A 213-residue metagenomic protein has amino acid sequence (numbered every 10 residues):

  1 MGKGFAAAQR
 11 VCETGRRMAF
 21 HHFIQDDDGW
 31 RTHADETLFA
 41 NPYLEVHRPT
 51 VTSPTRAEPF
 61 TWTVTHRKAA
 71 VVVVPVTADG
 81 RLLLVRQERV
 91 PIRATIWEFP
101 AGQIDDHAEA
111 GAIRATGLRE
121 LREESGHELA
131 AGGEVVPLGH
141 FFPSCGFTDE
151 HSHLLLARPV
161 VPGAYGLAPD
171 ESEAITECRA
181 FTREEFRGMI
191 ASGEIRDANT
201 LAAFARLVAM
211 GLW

Functional and structural regions predicted by a protein language model:
G4, T14-W30, A34, T95-W97 (+4 more regions): Nudix hydrolase/Nudix homology domain
H33-A78, Q87: Acidic, metal-coordinating catalytic segment for phosphate/diphosphate chemistry, firing primarily on the Nudix
T37-P42, P54, D106-E109, H140-H151: Acidic pyrophosphate-coordinating catalytic loop
R48-T50, P75, L156-R158, A180-T182: Short, well-ordered beta-strand micro-motif
T50-T55, P143-A164, L212: Active-site-adjacent beta-strand/loop module that shapes the phosphate/pyrophosphate-binding cleft
W62-R67, V72-R119, E123, Y165 (+1 more regions): Conserved Nudix-box catalytic region and its N-terminal flanking loop in Nudix hydrolases and closely related
E128-L138: A short coil-to-beta-strand element that immediately follows conserved catalytic motifs
